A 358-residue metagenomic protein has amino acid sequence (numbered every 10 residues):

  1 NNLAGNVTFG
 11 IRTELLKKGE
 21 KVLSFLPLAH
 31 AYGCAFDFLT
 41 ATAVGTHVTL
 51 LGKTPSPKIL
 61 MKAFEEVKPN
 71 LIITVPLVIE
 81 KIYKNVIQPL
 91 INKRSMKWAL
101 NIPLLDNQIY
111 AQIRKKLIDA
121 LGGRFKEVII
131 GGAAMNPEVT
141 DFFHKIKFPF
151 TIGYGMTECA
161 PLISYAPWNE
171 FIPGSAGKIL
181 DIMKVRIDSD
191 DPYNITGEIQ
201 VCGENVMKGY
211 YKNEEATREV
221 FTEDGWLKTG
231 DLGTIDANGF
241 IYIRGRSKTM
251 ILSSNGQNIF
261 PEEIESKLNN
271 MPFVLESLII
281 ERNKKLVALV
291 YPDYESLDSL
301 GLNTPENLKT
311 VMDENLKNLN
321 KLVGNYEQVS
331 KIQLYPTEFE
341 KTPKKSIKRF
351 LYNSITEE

Functional and structural regions predicted by a protein language model:
A4-K21, L28-K116, R124, P149: Conserved AMP-binding/adenylation subdomain of ANL enzymes
I72, V185, G239, L268 (+3 more regions): Residue-level signal for inorganic ion chemistry
L77, G131-V139, I152-P167, L180-I182 (+1 more regions): Conserved A3 ("GATE") glycine/threonine-rich loop of ANL adenylate-forming enzymes
P103-P137, M312-L319, V323-Y326: Alpha-helix-centered segments that form part of catalytic cores
M135, H144-F148, M156-G174, S189-D190 (+2 more regions): Active-site loops of AMP-binding adenylate-forming
I179, R186, Y193-S253: Conserved ATP-binding/catalytic segment of the ANL
G203, K208-G209, L232-N325: AMP-binding/adenylate-forming catalytic core of the ANL superfamily
Y291, V329, L334-I355: Flexible lysine-rich "adenylation lid" loop at the C-terminal edge of ANL adenylation domains
